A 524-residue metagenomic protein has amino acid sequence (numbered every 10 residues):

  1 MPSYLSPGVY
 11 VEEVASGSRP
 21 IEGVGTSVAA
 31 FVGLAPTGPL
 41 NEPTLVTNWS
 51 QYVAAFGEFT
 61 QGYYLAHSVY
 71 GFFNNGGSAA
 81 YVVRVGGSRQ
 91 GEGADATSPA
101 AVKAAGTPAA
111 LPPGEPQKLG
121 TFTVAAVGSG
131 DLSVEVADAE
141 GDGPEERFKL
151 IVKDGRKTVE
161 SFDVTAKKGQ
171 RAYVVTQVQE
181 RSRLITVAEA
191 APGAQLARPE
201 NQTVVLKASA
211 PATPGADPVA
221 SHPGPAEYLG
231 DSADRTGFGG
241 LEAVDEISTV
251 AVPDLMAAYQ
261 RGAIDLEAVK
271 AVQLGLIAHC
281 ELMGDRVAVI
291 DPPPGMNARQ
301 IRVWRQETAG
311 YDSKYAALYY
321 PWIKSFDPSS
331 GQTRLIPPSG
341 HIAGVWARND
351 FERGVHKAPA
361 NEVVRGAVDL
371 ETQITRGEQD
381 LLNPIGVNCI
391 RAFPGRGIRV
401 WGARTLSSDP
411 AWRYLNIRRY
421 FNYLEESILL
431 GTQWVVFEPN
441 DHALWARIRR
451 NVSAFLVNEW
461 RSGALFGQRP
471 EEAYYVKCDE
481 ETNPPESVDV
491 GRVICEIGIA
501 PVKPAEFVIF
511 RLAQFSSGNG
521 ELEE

Functional and structural regions predicted by a protein language model:
M1, K167-Q170, Q177-Q179, L184 (+7 more regions): Detector for methionine-enriched segments
M1-T97, P108-S129, G141-E145, I151-T158 (+2 more regions): Structured, hydrophobic secondary-structure cores that serve as assembly/anchoring elements
N48, G169-R171, G224-P225, G230: A diffuse structural propensity rather than consistent per-protein peaks
E92-P99, K103, T107, T213-D217: Intrinsically disordered, low-complexity segments enriched in small/polar residues
T97-A100, G106, K118-A197: Extended, Lys/Arg-rich, non-catalytic nucleic-acid recognition/anchoring regions of very large nucleic-acid-interacting
Q195-D234: Long, low-complexity, polar/charged, intrinsically disordered or flexibly structured peripheral segments
